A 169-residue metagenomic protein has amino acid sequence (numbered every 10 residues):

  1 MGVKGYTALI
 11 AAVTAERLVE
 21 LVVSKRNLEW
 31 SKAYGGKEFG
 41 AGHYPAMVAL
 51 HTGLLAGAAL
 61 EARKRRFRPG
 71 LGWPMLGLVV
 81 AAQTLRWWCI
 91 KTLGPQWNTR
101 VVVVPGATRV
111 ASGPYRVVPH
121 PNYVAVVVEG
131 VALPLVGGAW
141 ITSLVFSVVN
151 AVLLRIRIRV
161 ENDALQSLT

Functional and structural regions predicted by a protein language model:
M1-G2, V131: Short, composition-biased local secondary-structure segments
V3-T14: Hydrophobic transmembrane alpha-helical segments in integral membrane proteins
A12-S24: N-terminal signal-anchor/start-transfer transmembrane helix
A15-L18, A49, V80, V117-V118: Alpha-helical architecture
S24-G42, R66-T169: Cytosolic-biased juxtamembrane loops and peripheral soluble domains of multi-pass membrane proteins
H43-L71: Long, highly hydrophobic alpha-helical transmembrane signal-anchor segments
